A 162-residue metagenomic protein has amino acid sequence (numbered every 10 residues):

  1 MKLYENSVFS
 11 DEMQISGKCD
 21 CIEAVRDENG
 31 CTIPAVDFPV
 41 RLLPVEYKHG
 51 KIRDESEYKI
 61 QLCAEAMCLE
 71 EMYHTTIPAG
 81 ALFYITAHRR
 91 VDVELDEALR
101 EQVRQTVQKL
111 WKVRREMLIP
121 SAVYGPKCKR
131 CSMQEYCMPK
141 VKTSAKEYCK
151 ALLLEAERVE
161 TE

Functional and structural regions predicted by a protein language model:
M1-E12: A short acidic/basic microdomain associated with nuclease active sites
L3, S16-K18, C128: Broad gene-expression machinery/nucleic-acid interaction feature
F9, Y47-G50, I85: Histidine- and/or cysteine-centered catalytic micro-motif in compact active-site loops
I15-I52, A64-M67: Conserved catalytic cores of phosphodiester-cleaving nucleases, focusing on short active-site segments
R26-D27, E70-E162: Metal-dependent nuclease catalytic regions and adjoining charged, substrate-binding loops involved in nucleic-acid end
E46-E55, D92-E97: Short histidine-centered catalytic/ligand-binding loop motif
Y58: Short, conserved glycine- and acidic-residue-centered signature motifs in active-site or ligand-binding loops
